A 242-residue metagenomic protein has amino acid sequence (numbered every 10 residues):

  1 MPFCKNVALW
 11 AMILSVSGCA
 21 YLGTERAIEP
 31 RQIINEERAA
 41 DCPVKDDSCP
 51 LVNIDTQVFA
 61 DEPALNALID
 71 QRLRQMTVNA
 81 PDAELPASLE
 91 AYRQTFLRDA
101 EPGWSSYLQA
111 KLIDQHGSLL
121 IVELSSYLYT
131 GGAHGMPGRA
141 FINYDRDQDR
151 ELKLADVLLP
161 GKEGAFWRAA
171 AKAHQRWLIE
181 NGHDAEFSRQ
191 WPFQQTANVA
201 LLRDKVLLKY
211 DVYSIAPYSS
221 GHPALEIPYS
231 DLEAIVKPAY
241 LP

Functional and structural regions predicted by a protein language model:
M1-A8: Bacterial N-terminal signal peptides that target proteins for export
W10-I13, E36: Processing junctions and N-termini across compartments
V16-G18: C-terminal motif of bacterial Sec signal peptides marking the signal peptidase cleavage site
A20-P242: Compositionally biased intrinsically disordered regions enriched in Thr/Gly
